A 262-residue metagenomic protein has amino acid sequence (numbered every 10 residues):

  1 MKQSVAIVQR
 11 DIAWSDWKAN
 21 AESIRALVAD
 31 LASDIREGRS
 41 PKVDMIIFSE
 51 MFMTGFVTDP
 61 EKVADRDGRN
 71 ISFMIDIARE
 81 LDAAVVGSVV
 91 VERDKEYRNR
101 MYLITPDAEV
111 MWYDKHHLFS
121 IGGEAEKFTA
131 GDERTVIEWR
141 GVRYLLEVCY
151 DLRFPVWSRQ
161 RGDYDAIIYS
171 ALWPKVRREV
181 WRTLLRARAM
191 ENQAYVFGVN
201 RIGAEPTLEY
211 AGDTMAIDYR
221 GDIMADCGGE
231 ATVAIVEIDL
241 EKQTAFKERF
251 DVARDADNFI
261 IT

Functional and structural regions predicted by a protein language model:
M1-I7: Extreme N-terminal starter segment of soluble prokaryotic enzymes
Q9-W14: Short polar catalytic/cofactor-binding loops
K18, R25-E109, K175-A194: Cys-nucleophile CN-hydrolase/nitrilase-fold catalytic domain and related Cys-dependent amidase chemistry that acts on
D44-M45, Y144, A166: Structural motif
R69-A84, R153-V233: CN hydrolase (nitrilase-like) catalytic-core segments centered on the catalytic cysteine and neighboring Lys/Glu
G87-V89, R100-L103, T135, T214-A216 (+1 more regions): Short beta-strand scaffold segments in enzyme catalytic cores
E92-G162, V176-T183, A245-V252, T262: Active-site catalytic loop in hydrolytic enzyme cores
A211-T262: Long hydrophobic alpha-helical segments typical of transmembrane helices together with their membrane-interfacial
